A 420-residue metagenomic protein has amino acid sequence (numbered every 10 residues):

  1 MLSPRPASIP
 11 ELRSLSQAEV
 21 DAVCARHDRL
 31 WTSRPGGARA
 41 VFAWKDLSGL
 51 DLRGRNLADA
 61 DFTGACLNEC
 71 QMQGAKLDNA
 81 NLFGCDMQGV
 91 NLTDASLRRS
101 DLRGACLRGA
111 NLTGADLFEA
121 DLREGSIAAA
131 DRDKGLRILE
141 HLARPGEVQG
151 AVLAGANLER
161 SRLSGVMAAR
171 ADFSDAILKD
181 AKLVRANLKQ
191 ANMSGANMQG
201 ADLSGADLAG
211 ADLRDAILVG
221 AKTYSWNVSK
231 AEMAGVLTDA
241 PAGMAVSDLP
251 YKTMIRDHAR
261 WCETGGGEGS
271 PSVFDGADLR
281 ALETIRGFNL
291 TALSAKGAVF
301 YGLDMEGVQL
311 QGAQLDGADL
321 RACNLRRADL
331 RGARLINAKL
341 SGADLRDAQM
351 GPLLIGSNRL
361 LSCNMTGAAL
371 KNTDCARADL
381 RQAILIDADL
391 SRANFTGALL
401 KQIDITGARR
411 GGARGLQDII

Functional and structural regions predicted by a protein language model:
M1-P4: N-terminal acidic, proline/glycine-rich, low-complexity intrinsically disordered segments
S8-D21, R26-I420: Tandem repeat scaffolds
